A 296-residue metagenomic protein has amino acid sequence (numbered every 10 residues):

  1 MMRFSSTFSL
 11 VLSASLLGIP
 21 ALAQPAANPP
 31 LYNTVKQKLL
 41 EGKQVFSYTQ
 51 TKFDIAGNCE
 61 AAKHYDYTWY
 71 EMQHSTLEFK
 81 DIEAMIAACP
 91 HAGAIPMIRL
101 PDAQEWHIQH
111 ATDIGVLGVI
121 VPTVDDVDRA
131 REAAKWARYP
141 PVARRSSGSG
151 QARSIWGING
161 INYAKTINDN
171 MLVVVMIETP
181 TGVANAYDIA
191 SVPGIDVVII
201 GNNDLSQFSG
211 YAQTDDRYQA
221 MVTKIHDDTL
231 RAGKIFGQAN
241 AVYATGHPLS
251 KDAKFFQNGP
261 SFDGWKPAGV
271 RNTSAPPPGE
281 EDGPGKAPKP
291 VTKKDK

Functional and structural regions predicted by a protein language model:
M1-A23: Fungal secretory targeting signals
L22-K296: Expand to "…catalyze enediolate/carbanion chemistry for C-C bond making/breaking, isomerization, decarboxylation
